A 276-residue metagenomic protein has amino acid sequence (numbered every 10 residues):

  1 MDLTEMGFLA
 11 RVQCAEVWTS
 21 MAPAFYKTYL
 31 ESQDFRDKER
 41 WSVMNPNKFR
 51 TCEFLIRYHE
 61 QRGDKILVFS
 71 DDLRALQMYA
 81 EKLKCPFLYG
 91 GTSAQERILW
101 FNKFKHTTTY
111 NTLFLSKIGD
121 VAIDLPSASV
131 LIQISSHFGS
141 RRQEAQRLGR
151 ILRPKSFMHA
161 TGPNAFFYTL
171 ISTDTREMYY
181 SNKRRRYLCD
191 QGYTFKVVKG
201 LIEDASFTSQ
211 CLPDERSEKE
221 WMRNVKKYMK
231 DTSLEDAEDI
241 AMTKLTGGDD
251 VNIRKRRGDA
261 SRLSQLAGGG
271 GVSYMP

Functional and structural regions predicted by a protein language model:
M1-A15, L188: Post-DEXD/H (motif II) to motif III coupling segment of the RecA-like Helicase ATP-binding lobe
L9-Q13, K84, P126-V130, A160-F167 (+1 more regions): Short glycine-/polar-rich loops that comprise or flank the Walker A/P-loop and associated switch/sensor motifs
A24-K82: Conserved interdomain hinge at the start of the Helicase C-terminal
K38, R57, N164, Y168-P276: Non-catalytic, charged low-complexity extensions flanking SF2 helicase motor domains
K65-F69, R74-M78, K84-I123: Conserved helicase ATPase core of P-loop NTP-dependent helicases/translocases
D71, G90, S136, L170-S172: Cofactor-binding loop segments of dinucleotide-utilizing enzymes, especially the Rossmann-like FAD- and NAD(P)+-binding
F114, V121-H137, A145-L148, F166-L170: A short beta-strand element within the Helicase C-terminal
F138-F167, N182-R186: Conserved SF2 helicase motif VI
